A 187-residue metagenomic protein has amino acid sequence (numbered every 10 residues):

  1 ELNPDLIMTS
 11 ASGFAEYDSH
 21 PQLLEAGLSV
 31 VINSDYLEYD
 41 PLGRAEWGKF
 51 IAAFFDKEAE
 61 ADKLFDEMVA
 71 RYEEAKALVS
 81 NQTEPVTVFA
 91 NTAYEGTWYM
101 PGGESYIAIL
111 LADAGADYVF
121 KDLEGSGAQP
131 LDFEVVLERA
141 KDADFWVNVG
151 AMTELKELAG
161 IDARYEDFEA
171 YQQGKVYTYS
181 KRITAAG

Functional and structural regions predicted by a protein language model:
E1-G48, E134-T153: Acidic/His-rich segments in extracytoplasmic proteins that coordinate ligands and/or metal ions
N3-L6, A26-V31, I51, Q82-V88 (+3 more regions): Loop/turn elements at helix/coil->beta-strand transitions in domains of secreted/extracellular proteins
L6-S10, I32-E38, K49-D62, Y94-P101 (+2 more regions): Second-shell loop/turn segments in exported
G13-Y17, E38-A45, A59-D62, D66 (+3 more regions): Soluble non-cytosolic domains of exported or imported proteins
Y17-H20, A45-A52, A61-F65, V69-Y72 (+6 more regions): Extracytoplasmic/secreted envelope proteins and their assembly/folding machinery, especially bacterial periplasmic
E38-D56, E60-D62, E67, F145-G187: Structured C-terminal subdomain patch of bacterial secreted/periplasmic proteins
E60-A114: Basic- and aromatic-lined ligand-binding clefts that recognize polyanionic substrates
I107-G127, V147, Y177-S180: His/Asp/Glu-enriched short active-site or ligand-binding loop at hydrolase and phosphoryl-transfer sites
